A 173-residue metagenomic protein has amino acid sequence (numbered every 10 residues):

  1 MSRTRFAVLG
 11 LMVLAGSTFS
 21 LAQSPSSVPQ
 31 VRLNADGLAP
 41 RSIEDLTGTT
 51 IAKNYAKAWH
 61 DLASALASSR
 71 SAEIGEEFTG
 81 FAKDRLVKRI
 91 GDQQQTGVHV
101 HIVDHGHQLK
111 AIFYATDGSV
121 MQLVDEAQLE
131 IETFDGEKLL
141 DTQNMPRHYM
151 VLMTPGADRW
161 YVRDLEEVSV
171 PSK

Functional and structural regions predicted by a protein language model:
M1-G37: Amphipathic, hydrophobic N-terminal targeting peptides for secretion and organelle import
F6, F78, A82, D125-A127: Generic secondary-structure microfeatures
T18-P25, T116-K173: Exposed beta-sheet edge and beta->alpha loop/turn motif
Q23-S68, A72-G80: Short, low-complexity N-terminal intrinsically disordered segments enriched in polar/charged residues
L38, D45-L46, S71-Y114, G118-V120: Short solvent-exposed beta->alpha transition segments
K57, H105, N144-P146: Short solvent-exposed loop/turn micro-motifs enriched in small/polar/acidic residues
